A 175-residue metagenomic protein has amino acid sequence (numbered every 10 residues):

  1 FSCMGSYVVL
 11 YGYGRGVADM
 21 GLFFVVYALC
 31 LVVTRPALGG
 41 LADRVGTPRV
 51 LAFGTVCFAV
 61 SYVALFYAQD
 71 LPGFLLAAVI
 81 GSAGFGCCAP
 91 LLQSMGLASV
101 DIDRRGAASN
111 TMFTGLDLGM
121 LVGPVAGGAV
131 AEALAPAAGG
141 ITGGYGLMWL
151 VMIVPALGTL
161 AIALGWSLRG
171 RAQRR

Functional and structural regions predicted by a protein language model:
F1-F23: Helix-loop boundary and gating motifs at the non-cytosolic
T34-G46, A131: Helix-to-loop junctions at the C-terminal end of transmembrane segments in multipass secondary transporters
R49-A64: Structural signature of the two symmetry-related core transmembrane helices
F66-A77: Helix-loop junctions at membrane interfaces in 12-TM secondary transporters
C87-D101: Intracellular juxtamembrane helix-capping segments at the cytosolic ends of symmetry-related transmembrane helices
I102-M112: Loop-to-transmembrane helix entry/capping segments in MFS-fold secondary transporters and related SLC/MFSD carriers
A129-P155: A membrane-interface helix-boundary motif in multi-pass transporters
L150-R175: Multi-pass alpha-helical transporter architecture, strongest for 12-TM Major Facilitator/SLC carriers used
